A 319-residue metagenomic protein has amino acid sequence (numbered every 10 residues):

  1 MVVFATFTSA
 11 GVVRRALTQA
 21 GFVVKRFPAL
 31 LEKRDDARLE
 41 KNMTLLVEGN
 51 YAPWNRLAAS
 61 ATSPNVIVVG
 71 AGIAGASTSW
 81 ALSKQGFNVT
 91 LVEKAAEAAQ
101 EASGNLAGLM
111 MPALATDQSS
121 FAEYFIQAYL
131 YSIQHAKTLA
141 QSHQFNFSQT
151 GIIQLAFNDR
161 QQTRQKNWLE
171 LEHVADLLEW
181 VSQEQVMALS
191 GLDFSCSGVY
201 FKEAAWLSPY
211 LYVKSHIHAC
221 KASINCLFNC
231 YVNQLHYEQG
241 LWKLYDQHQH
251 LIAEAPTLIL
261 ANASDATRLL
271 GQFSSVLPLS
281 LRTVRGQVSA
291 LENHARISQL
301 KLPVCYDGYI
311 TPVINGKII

Functional and structural regions predicted by a protein language model:
M1-T44: C-terminal substrate-binding/active-site "lid" region of AdoMet-derived donor-dependent transferases
A5, A122-A128, L155-Q161, V199-H218: Short beta-strand to alpha-helix junction loop
G11, A96-A98: Helix N-cap at the beta1-alpha1 junction of Rossmann-like dinucleotide-binding domains, i.e., the first residues
A16, A81, S215, A219: Rossmann-fold NAD(P)-dependent oxidoreductase module
A37, N42-T62, I67-Q85, K94 (+5 more regions): Active-site substrate-recognition segment that forms the wall of the catalytic cavity or substrate channel
T90: Conserved beta-strand positions in the Rossmann-like core of class I SAM-dependent methyltransferases
A107-L189: Dinucleotide-binding Rossmann-like beta1-alpha1 core, especially the glycine-rich loop that anchors the ADP
V199-H248, A253, A261, D265-T267: Helical element adjacent to the flavin cofactor pocket in flavoenzyme catalytic cores
